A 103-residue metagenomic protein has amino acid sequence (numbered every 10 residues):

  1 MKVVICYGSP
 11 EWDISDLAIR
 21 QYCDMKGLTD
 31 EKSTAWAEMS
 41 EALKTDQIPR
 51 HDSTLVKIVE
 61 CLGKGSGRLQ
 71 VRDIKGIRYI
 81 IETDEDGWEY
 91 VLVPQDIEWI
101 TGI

Functional and structural regions predicted by a protein language model:
M1-I103: Catalytic phosphate/metal-binding cores of nucleic-acid and nucleotide-processing enzymes, i.e., regions that mediate
